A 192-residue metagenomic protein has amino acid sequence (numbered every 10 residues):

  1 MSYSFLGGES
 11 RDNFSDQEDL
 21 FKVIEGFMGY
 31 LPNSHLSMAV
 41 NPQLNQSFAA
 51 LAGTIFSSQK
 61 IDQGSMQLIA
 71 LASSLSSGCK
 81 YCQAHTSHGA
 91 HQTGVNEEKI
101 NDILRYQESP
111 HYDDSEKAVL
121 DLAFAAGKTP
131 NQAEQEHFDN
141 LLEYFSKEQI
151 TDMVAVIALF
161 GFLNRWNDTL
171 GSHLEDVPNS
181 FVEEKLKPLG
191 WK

Functional and structural regions predicted by a protein language model:
M1-K192: Hydrophobic alpha-helical segments
